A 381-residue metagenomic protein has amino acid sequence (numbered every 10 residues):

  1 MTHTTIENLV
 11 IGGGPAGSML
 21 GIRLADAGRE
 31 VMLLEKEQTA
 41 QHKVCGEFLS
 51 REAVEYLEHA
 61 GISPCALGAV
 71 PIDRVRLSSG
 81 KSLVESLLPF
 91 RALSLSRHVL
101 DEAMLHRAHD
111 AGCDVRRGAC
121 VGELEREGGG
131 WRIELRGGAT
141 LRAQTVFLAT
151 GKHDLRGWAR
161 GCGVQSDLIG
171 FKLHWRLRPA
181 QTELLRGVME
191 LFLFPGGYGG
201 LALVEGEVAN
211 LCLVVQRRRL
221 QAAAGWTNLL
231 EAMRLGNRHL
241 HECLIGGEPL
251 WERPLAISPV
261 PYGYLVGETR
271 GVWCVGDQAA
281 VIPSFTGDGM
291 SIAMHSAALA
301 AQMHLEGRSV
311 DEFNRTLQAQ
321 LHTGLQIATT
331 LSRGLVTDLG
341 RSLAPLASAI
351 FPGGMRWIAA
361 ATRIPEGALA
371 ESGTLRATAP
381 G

Functional and structural regions predicted by a protein language model:
H3-N8: Extreme N-terminal starter segment of soluble prokaryotic enzymes
L9-G13, L20-C45: Glycine-rich FAD pyrophosphate-binding loop
G14-P15, T39-A40, K152, S291: Residue-level detector of alpha-helix initiation sites
A27, R107-E242: Predominantly flavin-linked oxidoreductase catalytic cores and closely associated redox partners
V54-L105: A conserved beta-strand/loop capping segment in the N-terminal third of enzymes that catalyze redox or closely related
L57, M290-G307, F313: An active-site-proximal "capping" alpha-helix that borders the catalytic cofactor pocket
Q221-A300: FAD/FMN-dependent oxidoreductases across multiple families
Q302-G381: C-terminal helical "tail/cap" subdomain of flavin- and related membrane-associated enzymes
